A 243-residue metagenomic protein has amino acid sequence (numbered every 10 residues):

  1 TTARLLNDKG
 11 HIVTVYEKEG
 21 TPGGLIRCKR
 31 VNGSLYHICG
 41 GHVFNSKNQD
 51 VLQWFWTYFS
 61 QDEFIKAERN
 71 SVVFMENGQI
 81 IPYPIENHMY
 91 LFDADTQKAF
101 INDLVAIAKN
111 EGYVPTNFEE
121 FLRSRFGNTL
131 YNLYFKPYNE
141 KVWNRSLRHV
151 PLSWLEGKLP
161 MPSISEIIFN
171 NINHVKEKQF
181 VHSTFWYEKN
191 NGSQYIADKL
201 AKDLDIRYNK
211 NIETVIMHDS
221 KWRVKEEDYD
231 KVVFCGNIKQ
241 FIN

Functional and structural regions predicted by a protein language model:
T2-H11, L200-D203: A short, Lys/Arg-enriched amphipathic alpha-helix followed by its capping loop at the start of a domain
N7-V31: Glycine-rich FAD pyrophosphate-binding loop
G20-P22, V43, H88, G127 (+3 more regions): Short, solvent-exposed loop/turn segments at secondary-structure junctions
G23-G24, S34, N211, I216-N243: Central helical "cap/lid" subdomain
G24, V73-F74, I81-Y83, Y131 (+2 more regions): Short catalytic/ligand-binding loop motif for oxyanion handling, primarily in non-cytosolic enzymes, centered on
G33-N110: Dinucleotide-binding Rossmann-like beta1-alpha1 core, especially the glycine-rich loop that anchors the ADP
T96, F100-T214, D228: Active-site/ligand-binding neighborhood in enzyme catalytic cores
